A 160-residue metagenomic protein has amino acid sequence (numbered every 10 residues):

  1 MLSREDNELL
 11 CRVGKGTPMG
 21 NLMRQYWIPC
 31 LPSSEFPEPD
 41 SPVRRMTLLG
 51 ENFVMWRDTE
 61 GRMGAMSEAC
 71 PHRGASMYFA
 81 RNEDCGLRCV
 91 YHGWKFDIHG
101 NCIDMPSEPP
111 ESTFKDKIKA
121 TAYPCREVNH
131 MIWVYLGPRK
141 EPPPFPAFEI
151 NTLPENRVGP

Functional and structural regions predicted by a protein language model:
M1-M63, D97-P160: Rieske [2Fe-2S] iron-sulfur-binding subdomain
N52, G86-R88: A general secondary-structure boundary signal
R57-A65, A75-C85: Immediate flanking context of iron-sulfur cluster ligation sites
C70, C89: Short cysteine-rich clusters marking metal-coordination/redox-active sites
R73-S76, K95: Cys/His-rich metal-chelating microdomains
